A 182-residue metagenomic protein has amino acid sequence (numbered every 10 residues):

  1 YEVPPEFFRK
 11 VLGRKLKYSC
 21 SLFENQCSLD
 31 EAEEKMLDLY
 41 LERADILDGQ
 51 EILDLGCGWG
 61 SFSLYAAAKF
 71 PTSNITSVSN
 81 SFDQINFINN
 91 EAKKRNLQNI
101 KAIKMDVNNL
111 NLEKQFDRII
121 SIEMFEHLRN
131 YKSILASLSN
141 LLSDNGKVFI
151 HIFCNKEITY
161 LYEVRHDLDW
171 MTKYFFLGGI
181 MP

Functional and structural regions predicted by a protein language model:
E2-R43, L47: Conserved Class I S-adenosyl-L-methionine-dependent methyltransferase catalytic core
G49-G58: Conserved class I S-adenosyl-L-methionine
W59-P71: Conserved SAM-binding loop of SAM-dependent methyltransferases across substrates and taxa, primarily the Class I
N74-S79: Conserved SAM-binding motif I beta-strand of class I
R95-N108: Conserved SAM-binding strand-loop segment of SAM-dependent methyltransferases
N108-I119: A short acidic, Gly/Pro-enriched loop at the edge of an enzyme's catalytic core that lines a small-molecule cofactor
K132-K147: A short glycine-rich, Lys/Arg-flanked "PGG" loop and its adjoining helix->strand segment in the class I
K147-T172: Conserved class I S-adenosyl-L-methionine
